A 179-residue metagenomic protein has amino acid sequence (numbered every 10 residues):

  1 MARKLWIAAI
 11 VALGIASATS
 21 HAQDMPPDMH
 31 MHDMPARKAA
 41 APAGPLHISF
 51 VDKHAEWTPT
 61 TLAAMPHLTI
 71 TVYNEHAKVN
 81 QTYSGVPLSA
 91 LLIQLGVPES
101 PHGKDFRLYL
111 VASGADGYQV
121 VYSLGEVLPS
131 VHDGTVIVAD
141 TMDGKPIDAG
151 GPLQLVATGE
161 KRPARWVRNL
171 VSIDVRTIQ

Functional and structural regions predicted by a protein language model:
M1-A8: Bacterial N-terminal signal peptides that target proteins for export
A8-A16: Bacterial N-terminal signal peptides
A16-S17, G103: Residues in and immediately flanking transmembrane alpha helices
A18-A22: Sec/Tat signal peptide C-region and signal peptidase I cleavage site
Q23-Q179: N-terminal intrinsically disordered, low-complexity segments enriched in P/E/S/T
